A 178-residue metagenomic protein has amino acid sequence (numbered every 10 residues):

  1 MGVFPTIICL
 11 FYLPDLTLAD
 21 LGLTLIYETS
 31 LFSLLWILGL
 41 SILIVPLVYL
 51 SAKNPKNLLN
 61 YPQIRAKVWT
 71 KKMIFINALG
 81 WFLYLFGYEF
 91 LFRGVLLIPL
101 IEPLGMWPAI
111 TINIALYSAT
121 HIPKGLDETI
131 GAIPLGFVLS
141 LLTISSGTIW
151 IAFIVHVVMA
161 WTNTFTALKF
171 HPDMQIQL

Functional and structural regions predicted by a protein language model:
G2-C9, V68-I74, L135-G147: Small-residue-rich segments of transmembrane alpha-helices in multi-pass membrane proteins, especially helix faces
G2-T6, L40-L47, L139, M159 (+1 more regions): Alpha-helical transmembrane segments of multipass membrane proteins
G2-V3, L40, Y84-R93, L135: Core segments of transmembrane alpha-helices that mediate helix-helix packing or line hydrophobic substrate/ligand
D15-Y84, I98-E102, P172-L178: Juxtamembrane helix-loop-helix connectors linking adjacent transmembrane helices in multi-pass membrane enzymes
K56-A66, G87-T111, L141-T148: Membrane-interface helix/loop boundary segments of multi-pass membrane proteins
K71-L83, R93, P108, I112 (+1 more regions): Alpha-helical membrane-protein architecture signal
F86-L91, V95-L96, L100, P123 (+3 more regions): Active-site His/Glu-centered metal-binding helix of metallohydrolases
W107-I114, S118-T120, L126-L178: Functionally important transmembrane alpha-helices
